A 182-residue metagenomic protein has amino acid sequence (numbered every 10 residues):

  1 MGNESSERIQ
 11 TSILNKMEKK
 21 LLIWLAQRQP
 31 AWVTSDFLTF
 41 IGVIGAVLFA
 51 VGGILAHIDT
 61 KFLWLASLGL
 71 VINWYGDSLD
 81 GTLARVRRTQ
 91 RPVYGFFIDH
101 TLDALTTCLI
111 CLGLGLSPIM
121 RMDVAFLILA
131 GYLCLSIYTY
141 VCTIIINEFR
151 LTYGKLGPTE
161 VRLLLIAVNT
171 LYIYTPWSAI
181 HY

Functional and structural regions predicted by a protein language model:
M1-S67, L109-Y182: Hydrophobic alpha-helical transmembrane segments
L65-L112, Y138-I145: Acidic (Asp/Glu-rich) catalytic motifs at the cytosolic membrane interface
